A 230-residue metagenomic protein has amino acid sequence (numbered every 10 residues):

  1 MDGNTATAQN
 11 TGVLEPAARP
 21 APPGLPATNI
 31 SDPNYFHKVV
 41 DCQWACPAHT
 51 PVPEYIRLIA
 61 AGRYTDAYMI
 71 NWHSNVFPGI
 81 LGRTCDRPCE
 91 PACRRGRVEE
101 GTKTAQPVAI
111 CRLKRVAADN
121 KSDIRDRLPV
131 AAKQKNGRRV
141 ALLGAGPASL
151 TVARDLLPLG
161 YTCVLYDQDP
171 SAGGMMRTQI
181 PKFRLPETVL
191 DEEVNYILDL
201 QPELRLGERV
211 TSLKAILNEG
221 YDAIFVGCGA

Functional and structural regions predicted by a protein language model:
M1-R139, E187, L217, Y221-A230: Ferredoxin-type iron-sulfur electron-transfer modules and their immediate structural context
A17-R19, H49-A60, M69-N71, G101-P107 (+2 more regions): Beta1-alpha1 glycine-rich phosphate/pyrophosphate-binding loop at the start of Rossmann-like nucleotide-binding domains
D126-P129, L190-D191, V210-S212: A generic local structural motif
L206-E219: A conserved short coil-to-beta-strand element within the FAD-binding core of flavoproteins
